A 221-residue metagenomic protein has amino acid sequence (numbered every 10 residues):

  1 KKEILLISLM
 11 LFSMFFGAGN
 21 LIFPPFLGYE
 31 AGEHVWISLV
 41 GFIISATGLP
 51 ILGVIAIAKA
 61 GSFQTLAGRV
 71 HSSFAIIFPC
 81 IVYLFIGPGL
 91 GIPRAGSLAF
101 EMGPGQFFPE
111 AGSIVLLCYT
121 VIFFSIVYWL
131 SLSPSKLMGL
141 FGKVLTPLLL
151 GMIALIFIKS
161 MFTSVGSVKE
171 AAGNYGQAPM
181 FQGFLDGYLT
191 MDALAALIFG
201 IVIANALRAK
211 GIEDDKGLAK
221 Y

Functional and structural regions predicted by a protein language model:
K2-L11, W36, S73-I86, V115-I122 (+1 more regions): Select transmembrane alpha-helical segments in multipass membrane proteins
I4-S45, L52-G53, A60-L66, I203: Transmembrane helix-boundary motif of multi-pass solute transporters/channels
L6-F16, K159-S164, G176-Y221: Hydrophobic, membrane-embedded alpha-helices of multi-pass small-molecule transporters
F26, S73-P109: Hydrophobic transmembrane alpha-helices that form the core helical bundles of multi-pass secondary transporters
H34, F42, V144-L148, E213-Y221: Junctions where cytoplasmic loops transition into the N-terminal start of transmembrane alpha-helices in multi-pass
G41-G48, S113-I122, L189-A195: Structural signature of hydrophobic alpha-helical transmembrane segments
I57-S62, Y128-P134, A204-G211: Structural signal for the C-terminal ends of transmembrane alpha-helices and the immediately following loop
L132-S160: Membrane-interface loop-to-helix entry segments
